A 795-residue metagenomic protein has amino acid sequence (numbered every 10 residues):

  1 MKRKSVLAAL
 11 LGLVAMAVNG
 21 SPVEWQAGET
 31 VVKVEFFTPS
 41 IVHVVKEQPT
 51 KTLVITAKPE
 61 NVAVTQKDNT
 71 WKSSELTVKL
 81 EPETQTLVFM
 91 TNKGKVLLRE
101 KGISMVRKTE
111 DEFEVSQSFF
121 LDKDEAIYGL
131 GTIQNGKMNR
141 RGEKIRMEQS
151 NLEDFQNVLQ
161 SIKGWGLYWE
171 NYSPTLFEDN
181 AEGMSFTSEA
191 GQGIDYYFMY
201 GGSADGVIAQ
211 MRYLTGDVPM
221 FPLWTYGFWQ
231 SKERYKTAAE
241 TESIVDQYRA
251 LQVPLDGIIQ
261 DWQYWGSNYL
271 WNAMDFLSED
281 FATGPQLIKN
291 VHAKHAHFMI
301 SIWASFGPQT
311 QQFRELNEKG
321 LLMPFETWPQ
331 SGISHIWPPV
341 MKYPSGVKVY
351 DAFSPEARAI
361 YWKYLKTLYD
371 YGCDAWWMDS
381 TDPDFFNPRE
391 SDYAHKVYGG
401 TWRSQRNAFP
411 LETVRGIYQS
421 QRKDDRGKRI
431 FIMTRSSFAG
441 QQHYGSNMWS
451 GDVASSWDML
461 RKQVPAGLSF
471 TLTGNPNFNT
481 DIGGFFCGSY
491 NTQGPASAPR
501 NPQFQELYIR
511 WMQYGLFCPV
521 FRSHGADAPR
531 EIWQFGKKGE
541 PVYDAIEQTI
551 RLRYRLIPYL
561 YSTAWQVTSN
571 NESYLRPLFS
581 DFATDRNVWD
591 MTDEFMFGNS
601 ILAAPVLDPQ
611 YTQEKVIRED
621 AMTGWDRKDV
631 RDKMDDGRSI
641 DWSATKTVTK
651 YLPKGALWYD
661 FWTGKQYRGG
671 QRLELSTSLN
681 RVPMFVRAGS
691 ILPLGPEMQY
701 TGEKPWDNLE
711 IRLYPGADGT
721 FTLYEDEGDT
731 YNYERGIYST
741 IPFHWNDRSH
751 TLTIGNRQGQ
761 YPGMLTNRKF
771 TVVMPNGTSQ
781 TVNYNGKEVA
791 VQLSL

Functional and structural regions predicted by a protein language model:
M1-K4: Positively charged n-region of N-terminal signal peptides that target proteins for export
A15-A17: N-terminal signal peptide c-region/cleavage motif recognized by signal peptidases
G20-S21: Boundary of Sec targeting at the N-terminus
V34, V44, E75, L602-P605 (+1 more regions): Short, well-ordered beta-strand segments enriched in hydrophobic/aromatic residues
E35-P39, V54-K58, L80-T86, M90-K93 (+2 more regions): Extended Gly/Ser/Thr-rich low-complexity repeat segments, especially those forming or decorating extracellular
E35-S74, M105-E110, Q117: A low-complexity, Ser/Thr/Gly/Pro-enriched, surface-exposed linker/loop concept that marks segments flanking
R99-E674, S678-N680, R687: Catalytic-domain carbohydrate-binding cleft regions of carbohydrate-active enzymes
V686-K787: Accessory, solvent-exposed terminal regions and/or long lumenal/extracellular loops of proteins
